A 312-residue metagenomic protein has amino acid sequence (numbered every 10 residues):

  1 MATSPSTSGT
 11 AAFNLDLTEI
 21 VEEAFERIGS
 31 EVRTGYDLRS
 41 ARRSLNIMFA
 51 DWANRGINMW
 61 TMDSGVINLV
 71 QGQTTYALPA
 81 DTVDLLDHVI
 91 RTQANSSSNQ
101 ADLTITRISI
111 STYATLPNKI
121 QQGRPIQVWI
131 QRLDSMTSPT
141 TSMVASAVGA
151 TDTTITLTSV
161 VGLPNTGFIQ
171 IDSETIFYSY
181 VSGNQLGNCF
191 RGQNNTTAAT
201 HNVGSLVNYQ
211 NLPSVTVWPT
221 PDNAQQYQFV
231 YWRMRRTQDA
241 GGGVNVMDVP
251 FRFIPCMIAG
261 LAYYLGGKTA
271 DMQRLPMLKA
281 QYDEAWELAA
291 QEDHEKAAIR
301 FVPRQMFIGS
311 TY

Functional and structural regions predicted by a protein language model:
M1-S138, N208-Y312: Glycine-enriched, solvent-exposed interface loops adjoining structured elements
M59-Q71, Q100-T106, L133-N208: Autoprocessing Asn-cyclization modules and mimics
